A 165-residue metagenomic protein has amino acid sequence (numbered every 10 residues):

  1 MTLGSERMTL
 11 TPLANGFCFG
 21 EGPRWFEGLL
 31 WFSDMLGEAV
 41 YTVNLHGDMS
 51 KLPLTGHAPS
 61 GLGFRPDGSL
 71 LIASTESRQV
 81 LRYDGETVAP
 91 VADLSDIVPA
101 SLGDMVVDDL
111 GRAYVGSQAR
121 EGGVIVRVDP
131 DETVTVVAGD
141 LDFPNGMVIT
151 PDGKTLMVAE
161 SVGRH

Functional and structural regions predicted by a protein language model:
M1-H165: Sequence-structural signature of mature extracellular/luminal beta-sheet repeat domains, prominently beta-propellers
